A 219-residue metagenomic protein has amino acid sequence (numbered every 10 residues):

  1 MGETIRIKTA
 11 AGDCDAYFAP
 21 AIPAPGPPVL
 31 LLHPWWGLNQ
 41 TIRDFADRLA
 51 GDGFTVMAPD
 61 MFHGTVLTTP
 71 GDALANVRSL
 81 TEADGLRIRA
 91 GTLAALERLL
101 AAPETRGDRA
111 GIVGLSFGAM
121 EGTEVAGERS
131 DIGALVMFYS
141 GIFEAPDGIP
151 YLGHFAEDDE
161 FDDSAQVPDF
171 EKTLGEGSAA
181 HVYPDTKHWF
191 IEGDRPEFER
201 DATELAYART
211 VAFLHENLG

Functional and structural regions predicted by a protein language model:
T4-T105, F190-E192: Serine-hydrolase catalytic machinery in alpha/beta-hydrolase-like enzymes
W35, E157-D158: Residue-level signal for short, function-critical loop segments
M61-H63, S140, D185: Active-site loop/turn elements of alpha/beta-hydrolase fold enzymes, especially the short glycine-/histidine-rich
A95-I149: Primarily recognizes the serine-hydrolase "nucleophile elbow" in alpha/beta-hydrolase and SGNH/GDSL folds
G153-F155: Short beta-strand/loop motif that positions the catalytic acidic residue of the alpha/beta-hydrolase fold
D158-D163, F170: Acidic catalytic loop of the alpha/beta-hydrolase fold
G177-G219: C-terminal catalytic histidine-bearing segment of alpha/beta-hydrolase fold enzymes
